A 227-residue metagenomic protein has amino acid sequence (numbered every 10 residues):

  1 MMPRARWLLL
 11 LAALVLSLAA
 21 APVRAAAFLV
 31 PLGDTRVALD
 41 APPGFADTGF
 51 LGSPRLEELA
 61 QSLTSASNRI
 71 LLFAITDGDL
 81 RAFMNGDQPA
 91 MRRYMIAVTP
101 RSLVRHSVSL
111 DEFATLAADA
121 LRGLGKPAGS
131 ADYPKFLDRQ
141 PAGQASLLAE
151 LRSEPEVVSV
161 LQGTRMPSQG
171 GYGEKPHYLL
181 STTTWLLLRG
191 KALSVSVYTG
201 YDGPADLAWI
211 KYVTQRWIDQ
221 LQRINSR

Functional and structural regions predicted by a protein language model:
M1-L11: Bacterial N-terminal signal peptides that target proteins for export
L9-A19: Bacterial N-terminal signal peptides
A21-A25: Sec/Tat signal peptide C-region and signal peptidase I cleavage site
F28-D40: Short aromatic-glycine motifs in intrinsically disordered, low-complexity regions
V37, A41-G49: Short conserved aromatic/hydrophobic patches within beta-strands of well-structured domains
A46-L116, G123: Secretory pathway targeting signatures of secreted, lumenal, and periplasmic proteins
E112-T184: Signature of long, low-cysteine stretches enriched in small and polar/charged residues
G190-R227: Surface-exposed amphipathic alpha-helical segments
